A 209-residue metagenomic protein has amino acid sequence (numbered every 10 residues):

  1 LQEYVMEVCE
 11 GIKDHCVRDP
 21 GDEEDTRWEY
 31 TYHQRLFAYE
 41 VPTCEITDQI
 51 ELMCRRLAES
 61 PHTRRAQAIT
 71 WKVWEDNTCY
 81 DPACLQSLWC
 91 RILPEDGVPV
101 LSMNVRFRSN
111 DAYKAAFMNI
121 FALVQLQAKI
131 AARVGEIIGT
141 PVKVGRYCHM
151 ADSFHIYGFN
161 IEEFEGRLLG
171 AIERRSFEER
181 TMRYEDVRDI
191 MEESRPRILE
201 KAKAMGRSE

Functional and structural regions predicted by a protein language model:
L1-E209: Terminal, non-catalytic protein-protein interaction segments that mediate quaternary/complex assembly
